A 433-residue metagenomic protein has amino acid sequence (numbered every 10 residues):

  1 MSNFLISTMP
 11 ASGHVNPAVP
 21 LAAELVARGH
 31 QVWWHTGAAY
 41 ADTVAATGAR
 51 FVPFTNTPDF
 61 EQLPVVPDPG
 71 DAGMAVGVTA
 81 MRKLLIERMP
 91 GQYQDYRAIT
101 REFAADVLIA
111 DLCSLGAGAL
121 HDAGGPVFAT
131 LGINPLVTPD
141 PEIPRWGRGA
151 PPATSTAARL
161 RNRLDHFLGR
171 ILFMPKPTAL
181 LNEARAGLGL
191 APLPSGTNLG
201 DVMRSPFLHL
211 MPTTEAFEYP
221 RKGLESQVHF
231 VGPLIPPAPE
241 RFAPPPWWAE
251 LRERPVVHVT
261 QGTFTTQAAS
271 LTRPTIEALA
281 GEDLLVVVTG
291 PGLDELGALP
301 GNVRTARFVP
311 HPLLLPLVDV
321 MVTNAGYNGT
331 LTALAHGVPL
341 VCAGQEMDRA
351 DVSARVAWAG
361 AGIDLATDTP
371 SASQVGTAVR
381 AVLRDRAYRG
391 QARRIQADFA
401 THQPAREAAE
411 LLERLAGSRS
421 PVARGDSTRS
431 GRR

Functional and structural regions predicted by a protein language model:
M1-P53: N-terminal subdomain of nucleotide-sugar transferases
A22, A306-R355: A donor-sugar binding/catalytic signature common to diverse glycosyltransferases and related nucleotide-sugar
H35-A80: Conserved nucleotide-sugar phosphate-binding/catalytic loop shared by glycosyltransferases and other
I86-R161, A216-E218: Conserved nucleotide-sugar donor-interacting segment of glycosyltransferase catalytic cores, predominantly GT-B
P177-P233: Long, low-complexity segments enriched in small/aliphatic residues
T213-V320: Donor-nucleotide binding loops and adjacent catalytic segments primarily of GT-B fold Leloir glycosyltransferases
M347-A378: Change "using UDP/GDP/dTDP sugars" to "using nucleotide sugars
A372-R433: C-terminal amphipathic helix plus adjacent low-complexity, charged tail appended to glycosyltransferase catalytic
